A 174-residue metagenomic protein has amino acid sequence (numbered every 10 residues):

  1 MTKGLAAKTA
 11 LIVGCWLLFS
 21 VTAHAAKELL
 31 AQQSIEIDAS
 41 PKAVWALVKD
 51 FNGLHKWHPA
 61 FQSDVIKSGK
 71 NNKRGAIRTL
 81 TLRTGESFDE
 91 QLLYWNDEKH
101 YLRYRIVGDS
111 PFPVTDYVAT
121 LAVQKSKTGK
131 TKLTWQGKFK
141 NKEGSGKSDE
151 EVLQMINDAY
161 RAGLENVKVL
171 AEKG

Functional and structural regions predicted by a protein language model:
M1-L11: Bacterial N-terminal signal peptides that target proteins for export
A10-S20: Bacterial N-terminal signal peptides
V21-K70: Hydrophobic ligand-binding cavity/cleft-lining segments
E36, K56, V65-F112, V169-G174: Glycine-rich portal/gate segments that line the openings of hydrophobic small-molecule binding cavities
S40, L47-G53, F88, V152 (+2 more regions): Stable alpha-helical elements in mature extracytoplasmic
L93-S145: Surface-exposed, polar helix/loop patches in the mature regions of secreted/periplasmic/lumenal proteins that form
K132, K138-G174: A conserved amphipathic terminal alpha-helix motif
